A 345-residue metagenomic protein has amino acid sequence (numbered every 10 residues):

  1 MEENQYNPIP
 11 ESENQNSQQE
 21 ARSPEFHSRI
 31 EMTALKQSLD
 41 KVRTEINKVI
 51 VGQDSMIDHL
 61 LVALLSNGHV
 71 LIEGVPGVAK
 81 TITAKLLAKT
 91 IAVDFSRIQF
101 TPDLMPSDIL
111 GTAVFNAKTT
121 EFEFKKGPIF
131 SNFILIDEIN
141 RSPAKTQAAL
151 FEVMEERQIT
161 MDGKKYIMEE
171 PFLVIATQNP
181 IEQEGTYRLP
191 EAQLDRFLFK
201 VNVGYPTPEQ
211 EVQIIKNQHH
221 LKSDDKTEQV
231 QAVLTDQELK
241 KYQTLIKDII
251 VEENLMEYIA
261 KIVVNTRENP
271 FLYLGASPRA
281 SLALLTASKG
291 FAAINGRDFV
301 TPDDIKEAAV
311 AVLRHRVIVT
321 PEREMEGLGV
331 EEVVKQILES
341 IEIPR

Functional and structural regions predicted by a protein language model:
E2-N4, S12, Q18-S28, T33 (+1 more regions): C-terminal engagement/docking regions of AAA+ P-loop ATPases
I30-L35, V49, T186-Y187, D195 (+5 more regions): Conserved C-terminal "switch" segment of AAA+ ATPases
T33-V78, V264: Pre-Walker A (pre-P-loop) alpha-helix and adjacent loop at the N terminus of AAA/AAA+ ATPase modules, a conserved
L64-T101: Walker A/P-loop
V75, I109, T177: P-loop (Walker A) phosphate-binding loop of NTP-binding proteins
L104-F133: Short glycine-rich substrate-engagement loop in P-loop NTPases that contacts/grips substrate
E123-N132, M161-Q178, L189-L198, R279: AAA+/SF3 P-loop NTPase mechanochemical coupling elements
P128-E155, E169, E184-L194, Y205-Q213: Conserved AAA+/SF3 P-loop NTPase catalytic/coupling segment centered on the Walker-B
